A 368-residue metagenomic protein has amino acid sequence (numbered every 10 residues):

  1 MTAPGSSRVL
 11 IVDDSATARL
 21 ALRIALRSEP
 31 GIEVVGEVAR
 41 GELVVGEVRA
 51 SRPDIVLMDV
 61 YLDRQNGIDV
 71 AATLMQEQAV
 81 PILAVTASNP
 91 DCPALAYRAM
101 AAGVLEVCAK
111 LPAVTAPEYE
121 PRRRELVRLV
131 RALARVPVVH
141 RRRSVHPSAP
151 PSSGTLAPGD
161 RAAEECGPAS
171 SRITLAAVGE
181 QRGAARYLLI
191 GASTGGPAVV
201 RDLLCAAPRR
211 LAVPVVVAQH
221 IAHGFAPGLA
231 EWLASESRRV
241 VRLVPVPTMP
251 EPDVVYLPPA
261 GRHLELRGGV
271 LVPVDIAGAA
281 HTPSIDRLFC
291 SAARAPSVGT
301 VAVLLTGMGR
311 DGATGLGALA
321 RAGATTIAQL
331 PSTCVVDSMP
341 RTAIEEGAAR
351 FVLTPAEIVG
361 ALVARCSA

Functional and structural regions predicted by a protein language model:
T2-L10, S15-G31, E37, E42-L57 (+1 more regions): Conserved acid/base catalytic micro-environments in cytosolic active-site loops
